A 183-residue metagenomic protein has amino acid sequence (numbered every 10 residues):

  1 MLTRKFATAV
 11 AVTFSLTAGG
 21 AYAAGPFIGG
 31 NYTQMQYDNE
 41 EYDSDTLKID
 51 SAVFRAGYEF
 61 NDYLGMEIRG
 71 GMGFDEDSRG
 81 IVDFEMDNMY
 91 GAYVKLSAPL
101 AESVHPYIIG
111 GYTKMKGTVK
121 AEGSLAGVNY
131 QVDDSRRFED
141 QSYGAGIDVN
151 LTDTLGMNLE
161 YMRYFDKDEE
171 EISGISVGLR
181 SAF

Functional and structural regions predicted by a protein language model:
M1-G25: Cleavable N-terminal export/targeting peptides
L16-G19, Q36, F60-D62, K95-E102 (+3 more regions): Outer-membrane beta-barrel proteins
G20-F74, L96, K114-K116: Short glycine/proline- and aromatic-enriched beta-strand/turn motifs that initiate or cap beta-hairpins
P26-I28, Y63-I68, E102-P106, V149-L159: Repeated loop/turn-to-beta-strand initiation elements of outer-membrane beta-barrel proteins
D38-L47, E76-F84, T118-Q131, E169-I175: Outer-membrane beta-barrel translocator domains and adjoining extracellular loop/strand segments of Gram-negative
K48-A52, F84-Y90, R137-Y143, E171-I175: Residues that define the transmembrane beta-barrel architecture of outer-membrane proteins
F54-Y58, A92-A98, G110, A145-V149 (+2 more regions): Residues on the lipid-exposed face of transmembrane beta-strands in outer-membrane beta-barrel proteins
D75-E76, E139, Y143, D148-F183: Predominantly the C-terminal beta-signal and adjacent terminal strand-loop region of outer-membrane beta-barrel
